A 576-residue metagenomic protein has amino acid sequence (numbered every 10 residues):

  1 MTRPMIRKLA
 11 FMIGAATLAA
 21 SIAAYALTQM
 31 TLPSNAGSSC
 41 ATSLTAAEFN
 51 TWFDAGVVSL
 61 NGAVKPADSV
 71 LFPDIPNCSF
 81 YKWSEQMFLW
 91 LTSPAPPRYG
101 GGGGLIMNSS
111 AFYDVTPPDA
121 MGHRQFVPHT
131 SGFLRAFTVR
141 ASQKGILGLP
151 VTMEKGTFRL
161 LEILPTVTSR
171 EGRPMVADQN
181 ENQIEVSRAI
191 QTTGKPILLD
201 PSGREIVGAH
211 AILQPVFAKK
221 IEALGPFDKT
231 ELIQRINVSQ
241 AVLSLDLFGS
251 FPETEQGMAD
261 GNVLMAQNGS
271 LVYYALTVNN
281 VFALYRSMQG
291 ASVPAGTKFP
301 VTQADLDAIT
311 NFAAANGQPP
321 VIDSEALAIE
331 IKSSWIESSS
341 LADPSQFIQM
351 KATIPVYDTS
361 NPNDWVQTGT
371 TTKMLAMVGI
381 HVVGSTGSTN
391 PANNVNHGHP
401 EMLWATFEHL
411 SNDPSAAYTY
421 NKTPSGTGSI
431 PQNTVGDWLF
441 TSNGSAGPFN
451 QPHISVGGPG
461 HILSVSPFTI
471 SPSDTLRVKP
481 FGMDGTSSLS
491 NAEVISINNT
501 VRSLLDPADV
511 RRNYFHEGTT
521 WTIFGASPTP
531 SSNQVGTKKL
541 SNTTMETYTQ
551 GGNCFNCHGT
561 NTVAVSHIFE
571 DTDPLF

Functional and structural regions predicted by a protein language model:
M1-P4: Short, Lys/Arg-enriched N-terminal segments with co-localized hydrophobic residues within the first ~10-30 amino acids
I6-A24: Gram-negative bacterial Sec-dependent N-terminal signal peptides
L27-N556, N561-F576: Conserved small-residue
